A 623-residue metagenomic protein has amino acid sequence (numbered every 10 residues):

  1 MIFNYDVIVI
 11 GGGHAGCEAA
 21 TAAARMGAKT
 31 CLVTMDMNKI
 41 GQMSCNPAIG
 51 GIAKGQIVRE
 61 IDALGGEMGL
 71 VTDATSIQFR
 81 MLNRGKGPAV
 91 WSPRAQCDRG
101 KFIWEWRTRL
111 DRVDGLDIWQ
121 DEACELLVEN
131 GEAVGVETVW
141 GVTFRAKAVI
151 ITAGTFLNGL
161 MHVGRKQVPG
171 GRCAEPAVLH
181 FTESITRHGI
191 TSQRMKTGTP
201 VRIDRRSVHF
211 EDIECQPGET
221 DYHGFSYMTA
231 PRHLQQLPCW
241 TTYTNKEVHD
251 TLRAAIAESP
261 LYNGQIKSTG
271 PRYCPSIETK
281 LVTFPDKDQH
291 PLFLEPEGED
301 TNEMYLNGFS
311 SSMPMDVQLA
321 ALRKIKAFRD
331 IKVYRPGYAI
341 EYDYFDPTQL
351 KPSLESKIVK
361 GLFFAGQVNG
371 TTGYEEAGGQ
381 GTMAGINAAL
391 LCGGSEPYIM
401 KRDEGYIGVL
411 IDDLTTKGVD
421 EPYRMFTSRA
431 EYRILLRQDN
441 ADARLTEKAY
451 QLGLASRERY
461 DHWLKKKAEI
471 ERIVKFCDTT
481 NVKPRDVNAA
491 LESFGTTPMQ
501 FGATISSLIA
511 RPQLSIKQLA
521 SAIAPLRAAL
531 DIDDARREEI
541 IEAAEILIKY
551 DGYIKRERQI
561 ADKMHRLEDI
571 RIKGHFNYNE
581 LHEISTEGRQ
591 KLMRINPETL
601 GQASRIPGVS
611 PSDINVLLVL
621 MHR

Functional and structural regions predicted by a protein language model:
I2-A15: Beta1/beta-strand and adjacent pyrophosphate-binding region of the FAD-binding site in flavoprotein oxidoreductases
F3-Y5, V139-A148: Core beta-strand elements of the Rossmann-like FAD/NAD(P) dinucleotide-binding domain in flavoenzyme oxidoreductases
T21-E125, E129, W140, T152-R172 (+4 more regions): Conserved N-terminal/central alpha/beta ligand/cofactor-binding core
D36-N38, K54, T182-L319, T416-F501 (+2 more regions): An anion/pyrophosphate-binding glycine-rich loop and adjacent beta-alpha core in soluble alpha-beta enzymes
A148, A153-L157, M313, K326: Glycine-/small-residue-rich beta->alpha transition segments that form the dinucleotide
Y305-T371, I399-D412, R537-K591, N596: A glycine-rich dinucleotide-binding beta-alpha-beta segment and adjacent secondary-structure elements that constitute
A377-Y398: Internal hydrophobic alpha-helix adjacent to the cofactor/substrate pocket in enzyme cavities
R429, T446-N615, V619-R623: Extended, charge-enriched "interface" segments that sit outside catalytic cores
